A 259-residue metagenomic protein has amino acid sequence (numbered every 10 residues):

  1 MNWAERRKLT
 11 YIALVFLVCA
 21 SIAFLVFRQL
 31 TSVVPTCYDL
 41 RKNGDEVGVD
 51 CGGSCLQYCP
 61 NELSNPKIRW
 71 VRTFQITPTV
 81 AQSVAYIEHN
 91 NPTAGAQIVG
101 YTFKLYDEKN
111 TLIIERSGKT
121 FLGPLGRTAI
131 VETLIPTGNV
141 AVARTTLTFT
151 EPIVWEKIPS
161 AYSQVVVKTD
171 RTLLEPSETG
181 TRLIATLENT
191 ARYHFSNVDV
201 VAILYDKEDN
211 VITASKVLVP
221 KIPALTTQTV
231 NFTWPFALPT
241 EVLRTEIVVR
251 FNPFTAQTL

Functional and structural regions predicted by a protein language model:
W3, R7-L63: Cysteine-rich modules of extracellular adhesion/ECM and protease-associated proteins
L40-R41, D45-K109: Extracytoplasmic/periplasmic/luminal assembly and interaction segments in envelope/secretory/respiratory proteins
V47, P92-A129, A191-T229, T240 (+1 more regions): Extended intrinsically disordered, low-complexity coil regions enriched in Ser, Thr, Gly, Ala and often Pro
K67-T73, Y86-I87, I114-G118, V131 (+4 more regions): Short structured motifs
P78-Q97, P152-A214: Surface-exposed interaction/gating patches
Q82-Y86, G100-T102, V131-E132, T146 (+4 more regions): Beta-strand secondary-structure signal
A129, L134-P176, T213-A214, N231-L259: Terminal connector regions
